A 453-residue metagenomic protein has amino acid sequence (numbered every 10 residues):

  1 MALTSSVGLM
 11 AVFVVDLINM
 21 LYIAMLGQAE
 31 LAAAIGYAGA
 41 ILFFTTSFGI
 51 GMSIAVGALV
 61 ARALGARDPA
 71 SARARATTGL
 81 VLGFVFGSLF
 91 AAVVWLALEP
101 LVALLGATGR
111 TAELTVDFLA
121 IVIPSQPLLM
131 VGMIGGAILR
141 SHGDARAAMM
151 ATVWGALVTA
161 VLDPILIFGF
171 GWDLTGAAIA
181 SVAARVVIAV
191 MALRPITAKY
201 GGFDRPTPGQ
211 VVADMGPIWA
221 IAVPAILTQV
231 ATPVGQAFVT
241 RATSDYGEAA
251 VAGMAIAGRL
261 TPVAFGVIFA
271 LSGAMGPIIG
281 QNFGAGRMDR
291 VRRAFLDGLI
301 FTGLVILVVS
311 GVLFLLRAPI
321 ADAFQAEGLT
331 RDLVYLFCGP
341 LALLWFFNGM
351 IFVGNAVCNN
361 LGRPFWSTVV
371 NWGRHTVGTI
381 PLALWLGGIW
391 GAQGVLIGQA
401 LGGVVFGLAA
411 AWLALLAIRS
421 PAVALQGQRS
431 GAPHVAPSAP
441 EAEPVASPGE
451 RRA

Functional and structural regions predicted by a protein language model:
M1-S5, V60-P127, V158-V161, I165-V223 (+2 more regions): Short alpha-helical transmembrane segments in multi-pass integral membrane proteins
S5-A58, V122-L129, G216-Q281, A285 (+4 more regions): Transmembrane helix-bundle signature of multi-pass secondary active exporters and lipid flippases
V14-L17, L26-A29, A63-A66, S141-H142 (+5 more regions): Helix-loop interface residues and adjacent transmembrane-helix termini in multi-pass membrane transporters, primarily
L17-L21, A92, P100, I134-I138 (+8 more regions): Alpha-helical transmembrane segments of multipass membrane proteins
M20, A29-A32, P69, L98 (+5 more regions): Membrane-helix interface/capping residues of multi-pass secondary transporters
A33-A92, L129-A148, G253-L315, G349-V370: Small-residue-rich hydrophobic transmembrane alpha-helices
A38-I41, W154-L162, V186-V187, V377 (+1 more regions): Hydrophobic alpha-helical segments within and immediately flanking transmembrane helices of multi-pass membrane proteins
S53, I121-R140, A148-A156, A177-A192 (+4 more regions): Short runs within selected transmembrane alpha-helices of multi-pass transporters and secretion channels
